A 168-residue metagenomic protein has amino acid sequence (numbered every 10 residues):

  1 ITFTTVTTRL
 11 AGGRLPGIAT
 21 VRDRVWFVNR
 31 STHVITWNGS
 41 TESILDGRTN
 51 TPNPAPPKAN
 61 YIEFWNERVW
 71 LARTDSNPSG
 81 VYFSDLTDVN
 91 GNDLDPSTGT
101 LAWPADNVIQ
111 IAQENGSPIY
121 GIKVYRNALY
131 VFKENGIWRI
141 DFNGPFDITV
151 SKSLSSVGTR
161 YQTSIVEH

Functional and structural regions predicted by a protein language model:
I1-H168: Recognizes the extracellular SEMA beta-propeller fold with strongest preference for semaphorin/plexin SEMA domains
